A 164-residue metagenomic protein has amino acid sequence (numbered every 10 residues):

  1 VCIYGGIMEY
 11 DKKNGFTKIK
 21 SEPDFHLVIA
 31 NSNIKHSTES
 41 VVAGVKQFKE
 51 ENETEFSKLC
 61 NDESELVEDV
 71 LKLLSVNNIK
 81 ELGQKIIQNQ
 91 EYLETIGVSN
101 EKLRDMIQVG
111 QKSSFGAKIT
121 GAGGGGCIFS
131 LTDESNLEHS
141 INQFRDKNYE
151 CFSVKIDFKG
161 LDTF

Functional and structural regions predicted by a protein language model:
V1-K118, F129-F164: C-terminal nucleotide
G126: Conserved glycine-rich beta-strand-loop-beta hairpin in the small C-terminal domain of fold type I
